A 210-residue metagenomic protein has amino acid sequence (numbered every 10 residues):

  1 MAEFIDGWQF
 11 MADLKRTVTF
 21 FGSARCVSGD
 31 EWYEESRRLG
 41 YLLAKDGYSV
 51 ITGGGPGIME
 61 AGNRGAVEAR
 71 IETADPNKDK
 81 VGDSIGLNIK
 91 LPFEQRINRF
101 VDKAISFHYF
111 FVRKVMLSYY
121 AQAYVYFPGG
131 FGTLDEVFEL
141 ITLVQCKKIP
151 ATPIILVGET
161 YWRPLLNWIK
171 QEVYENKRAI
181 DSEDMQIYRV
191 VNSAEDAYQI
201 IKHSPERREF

Functional and structural regions predicted by a protein language model:
M1-G86: Glycine-rich beta-alpha loop segments
G22-A24, G54, L87-K90, F107-F110 (+3 more regions): Fold-independent oxyanion-binding glycine-rich loops and adjacent beta-strand/coil segments at enzyme active sites
S28-G29, E94-Q95, W162-L165: Short, charged/polar "capping" segments at the starts of alpha-helices and the immediately preceding loops
S36, V67, E139-V144, K170-Y174 (+1 more regions): Short, solvent-exposed amphipathic alpha-helical segments in soluble enzyme and RNA/protein-processing domains
L42, E72-K90, F127, I141-W168 (+1 more regions): Short, acidic/small-residue loops that bind anionic groups at enzyme active sites
G57-Y126: Acidic/glycine-enriched connector segments
S106-V157, P205-E209: Active-site/ligand-binding-proximal alpha/beta "capping" segment
L156-F210: C-terminal functional extensions of proteins
